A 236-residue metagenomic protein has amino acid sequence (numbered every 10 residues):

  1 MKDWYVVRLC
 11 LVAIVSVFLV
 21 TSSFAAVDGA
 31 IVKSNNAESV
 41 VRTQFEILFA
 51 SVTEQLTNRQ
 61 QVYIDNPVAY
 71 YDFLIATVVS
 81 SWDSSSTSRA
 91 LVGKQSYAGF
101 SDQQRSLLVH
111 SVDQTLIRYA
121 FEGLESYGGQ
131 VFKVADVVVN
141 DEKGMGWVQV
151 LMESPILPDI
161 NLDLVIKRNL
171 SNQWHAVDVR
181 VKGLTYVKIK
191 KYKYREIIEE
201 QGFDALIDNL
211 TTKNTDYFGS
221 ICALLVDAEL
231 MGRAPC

Functional and structural regions predicted by a protein language model:
K2-L11: Bacterial N-terminal signal peptides that target proteins for export
C10-T21: Bacterial N-terminal signal peptides
S23-G29: Boundary at the C-terminal end of the N-terminal hydrophobic targeting segment
V27, S34-A120: Early exported N-terminus immediately downstream of N-terminal targeting peptides
T115, S154-P155, K182-Y186: Solvent-exposed loop/turn segments at secondary-structure junctions within structured extracellular/periplasmic domains
R118-I160, K213-C236: Surface-exposed, charged secondary-structure patches
I160-K188: Short beta-strand edge/turn micro-motifs at domain boundaries
V181-C236: Low-complexity, intrinsically disordered terminal/linker segments enriched in charged and Gly/Pro repeats
